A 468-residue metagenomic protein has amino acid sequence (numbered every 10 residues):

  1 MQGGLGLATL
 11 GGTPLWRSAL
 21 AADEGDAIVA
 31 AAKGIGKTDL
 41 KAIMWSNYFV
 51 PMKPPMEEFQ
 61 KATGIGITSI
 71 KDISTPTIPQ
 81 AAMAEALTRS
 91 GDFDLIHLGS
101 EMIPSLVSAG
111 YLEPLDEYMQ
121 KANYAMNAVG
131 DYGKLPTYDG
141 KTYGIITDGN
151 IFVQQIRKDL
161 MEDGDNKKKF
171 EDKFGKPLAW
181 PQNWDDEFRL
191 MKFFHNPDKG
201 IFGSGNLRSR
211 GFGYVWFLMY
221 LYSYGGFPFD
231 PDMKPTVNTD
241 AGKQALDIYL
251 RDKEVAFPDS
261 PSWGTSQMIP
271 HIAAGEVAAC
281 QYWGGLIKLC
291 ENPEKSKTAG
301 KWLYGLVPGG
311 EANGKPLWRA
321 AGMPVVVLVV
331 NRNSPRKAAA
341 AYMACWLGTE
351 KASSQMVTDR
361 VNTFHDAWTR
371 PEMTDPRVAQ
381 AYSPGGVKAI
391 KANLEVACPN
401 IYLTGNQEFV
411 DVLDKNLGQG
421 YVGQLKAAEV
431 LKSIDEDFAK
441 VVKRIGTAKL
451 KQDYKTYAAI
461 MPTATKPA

Functional and structural regions predicted by a protein language model:
M1-L20: N-terminal export signals
A22-G34, S100-V153, F188, W216 (+3 more regions): Hinge/lid segment of periplasmic solute-binding proteins
E58-V129, K141-G144, G164-D165, A278-A279 (+3 more regions): Extracytoplasmic "Venus flytrap"/periplasmic binding protein-like
I70, S262, P384-V442: C-terminal capping/gating helix-and-loop segments adjacent to ligand/active sites or protein-protein/ligand interfaces
A84, G91-D94, A122-M161, N313-A321 (+1 more regions): A structural signal for short loop-to-beta-strand junctions that line the ligand-binding cleft of periplasmic/secreted
D139-D148, F152, A179-P235, A241 (+1 more regions): Extracytoplasmic/periplasmic solute-binding protein
D186-H195, P231-T265, V307-G310: Glycine-centered hinge/linker elements that transmit conformational signals in sensory and ligand-binding systems
G285-T298, E311-K415, L450, Y454-A468: C-terminal lobe and pocket-closing loops of periplasmic/extracytoplasmic Venus-flytrap solute-binding proteins
